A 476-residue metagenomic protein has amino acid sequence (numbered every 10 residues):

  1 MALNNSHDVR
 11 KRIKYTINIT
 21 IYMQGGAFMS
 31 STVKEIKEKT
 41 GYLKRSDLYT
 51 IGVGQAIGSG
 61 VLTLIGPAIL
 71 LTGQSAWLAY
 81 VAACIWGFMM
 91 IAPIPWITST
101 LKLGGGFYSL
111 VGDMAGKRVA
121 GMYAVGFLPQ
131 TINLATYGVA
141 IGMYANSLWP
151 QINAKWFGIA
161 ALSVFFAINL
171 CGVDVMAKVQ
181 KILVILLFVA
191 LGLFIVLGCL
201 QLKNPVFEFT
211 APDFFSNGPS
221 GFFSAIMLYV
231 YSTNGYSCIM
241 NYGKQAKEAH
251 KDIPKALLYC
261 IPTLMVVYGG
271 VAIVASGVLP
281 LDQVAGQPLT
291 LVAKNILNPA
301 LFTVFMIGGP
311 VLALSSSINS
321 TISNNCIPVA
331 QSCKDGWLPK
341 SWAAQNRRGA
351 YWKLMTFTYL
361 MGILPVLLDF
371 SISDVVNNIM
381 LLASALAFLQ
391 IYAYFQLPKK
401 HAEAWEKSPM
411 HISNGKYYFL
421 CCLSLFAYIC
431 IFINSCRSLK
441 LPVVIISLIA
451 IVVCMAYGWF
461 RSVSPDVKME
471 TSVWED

Functional and structural regions predicted by a protein language model:
Y15-S75, G87-F88, A92, G104 (+3 more regions): Membrane-interface "cap" regions at the ends of multi-pass membrane proteins
E35-T40, W77, P150-N153, I182-T303: Helix-loop-helix junctions that connect adjacent transmembrane segments in multi-pass membrane transporters
G41-G52, G116-L128, A161, S216-Y229 (+4 more regions): Select transmembrane alpha-helical segments in multipass membrane proteins
D47, V81-A82, Y123, L148-V175 (+3 more regions): Transmembrane alpha-helical segments of multi-pass small-molecule transport proteins
P67-L70, M89-L170, P310-Q331, S371-L386: Hydrophobic transmembrane alpha-helices that form the core helical bundles of multi-pass secondary transporters
G106-G116, L258-N319, L338-V375, I379: TM-loop-TM module centered on a large, flexible mid-protein loop between adjacent transmembrane helices in multi-pass
G142-A145, A154-N204, S216-N217, N234 (+3 more regions): Membrane-interface loop-to-helix entry segments
S341-W352, A387-L441, V467-D476: C-terminal membrane-solvent junction of multi-pass transporters and transport-like membrane proteins
